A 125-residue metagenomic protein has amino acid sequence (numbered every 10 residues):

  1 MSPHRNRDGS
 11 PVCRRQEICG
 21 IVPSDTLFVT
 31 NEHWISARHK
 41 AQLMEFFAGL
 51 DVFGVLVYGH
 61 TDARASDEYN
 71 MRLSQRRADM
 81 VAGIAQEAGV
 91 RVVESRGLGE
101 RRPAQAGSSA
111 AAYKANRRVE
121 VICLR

Functional and structural regions predicted by a protein language model:
M1-V55: Periplasmic peptidoglycan-binding/tethering modules of Gram-negative envelope proteins
H60-R125: Periplasmic OmpA-like peptidoglycan-binding domain that tethers envelope proteins to the cell wall
